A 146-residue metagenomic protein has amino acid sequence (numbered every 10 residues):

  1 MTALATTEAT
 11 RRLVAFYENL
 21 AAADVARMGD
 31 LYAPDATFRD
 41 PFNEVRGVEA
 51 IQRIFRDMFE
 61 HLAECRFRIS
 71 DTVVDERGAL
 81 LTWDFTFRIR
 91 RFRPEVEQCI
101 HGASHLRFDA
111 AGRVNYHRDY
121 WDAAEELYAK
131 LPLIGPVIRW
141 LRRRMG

Functional and structural regions predicted by a protein language model:
M1-A26, D30, P34, R144-M145: Short, low-complexity N-terminal intrinsically disordered segments enriched in polar/charged residues
T6-T7, A23-V25, D30, D57-E60 (+2 more regions): Intrinsically disordered, low-complexity segments enriched in polar/charged residues with Gly/Pro, especially when
E8, A50, Q98: Soluble or luminal CAZymes and related metallo-dependent hydrolases
L13, Y17, Y32, F55 (+2 more regions): Hydrophobic alpha-helical core bundles mediating ligand binding, dimerization, or RNAP-core interactions
V25-G29, A33-G78: A solvent-exposed, acidic/Ser-Thr-rich amphipathic alpha-helical stretch
E60-R66, S70-G146: A beta-strand edge to alpha-helix "cap/lid" segment located at domain peripheries
